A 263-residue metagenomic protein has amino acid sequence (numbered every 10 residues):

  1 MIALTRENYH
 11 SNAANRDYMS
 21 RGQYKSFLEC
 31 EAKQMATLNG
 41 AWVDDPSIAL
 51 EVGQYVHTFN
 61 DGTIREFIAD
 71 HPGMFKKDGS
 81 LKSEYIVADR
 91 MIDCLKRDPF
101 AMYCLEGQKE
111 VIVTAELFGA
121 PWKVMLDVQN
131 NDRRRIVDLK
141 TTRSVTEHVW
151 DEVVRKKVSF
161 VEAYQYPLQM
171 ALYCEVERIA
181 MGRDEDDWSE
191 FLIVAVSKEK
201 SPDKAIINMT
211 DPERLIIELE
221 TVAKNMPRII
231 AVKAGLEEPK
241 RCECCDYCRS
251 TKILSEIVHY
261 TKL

Functional and structural regions predicted by a protein language model:
M1-M125: Metal-dependent nuclease catalytic cores that hydrolyze phosphodiester bonds in DNA/RNA, characterized by
Q34-T37, D151, E199-A205: Short acidic (Asp/Glu) and glycine-rich catalytic loops that position anionic groups and cofactors
D45, K76-S80, V149-Y164, E213-R214: Short histidine-centered catalytic/ligand-binding loop motif
N60-I64, T141-S144, R178-G182, I230: Hydrophobic/aromatic-lined pockets within catalytic cores
I92, F160-P167, L172-L263: Metal-dependent nuclease catalytic regions and adjoining charged, substrate-binding loops involved in nucleic-acid end
F100-L105, N130-D138, E177-S189: Secondary-structure boundary elements
I112-T114, R133, K140-S144, V196-E199: Histidine- and/or cysteine-centered catalytic micro-motif in compact active-site loops
V124-K156, Y173: Conserved catalytic cores of phosphodiester-cleaving nucleases, focusing on short active-site segments
